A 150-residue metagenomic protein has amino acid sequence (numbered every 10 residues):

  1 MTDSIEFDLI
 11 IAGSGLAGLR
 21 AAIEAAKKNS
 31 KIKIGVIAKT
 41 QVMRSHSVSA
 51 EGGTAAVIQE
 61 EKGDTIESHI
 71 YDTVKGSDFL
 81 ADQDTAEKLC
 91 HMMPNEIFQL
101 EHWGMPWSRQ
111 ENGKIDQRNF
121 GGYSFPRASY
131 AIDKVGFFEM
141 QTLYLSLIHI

Functional and structural regions predicted by a protein language model:
M1-E6: A short, basic/flexible loop-to-alpha-helix module at the beginning of a structural domain
L9-G35: N-terminal Rossmann-like FAD-binding beta1-loop-alpha1 element of flavoenzymes
L19-A22, S146, I150: Low-complexity, intrinsically disordered/propeptide-like segments
K33, A38-I148: Conserved N-terminal/central alpha/beta ligand/cofactor-binding core
